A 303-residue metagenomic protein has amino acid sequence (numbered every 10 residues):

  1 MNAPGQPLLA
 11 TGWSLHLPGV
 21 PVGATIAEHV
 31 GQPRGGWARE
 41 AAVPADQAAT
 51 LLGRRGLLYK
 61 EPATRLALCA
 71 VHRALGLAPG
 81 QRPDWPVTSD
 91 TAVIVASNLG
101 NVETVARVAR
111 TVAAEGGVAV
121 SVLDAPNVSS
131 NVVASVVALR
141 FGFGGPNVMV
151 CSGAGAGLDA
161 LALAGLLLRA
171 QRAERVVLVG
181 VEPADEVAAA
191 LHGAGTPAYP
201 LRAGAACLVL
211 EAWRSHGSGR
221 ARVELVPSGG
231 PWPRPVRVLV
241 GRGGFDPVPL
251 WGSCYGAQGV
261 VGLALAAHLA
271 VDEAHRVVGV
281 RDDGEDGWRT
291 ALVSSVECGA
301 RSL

Functional and structural regions predicted by a protein language model:
M1-P146, L158, L166-A173, V181-L303: Conserved "HGTGT" condensation-loop signature of ketosynthase/thiolase-family condensing enzymes that catalyze
M149-G153: Surface-exposed cleft-lining segments at the edges of enzyme active sites
L161: Short-chain dehydrogenase/reductase
